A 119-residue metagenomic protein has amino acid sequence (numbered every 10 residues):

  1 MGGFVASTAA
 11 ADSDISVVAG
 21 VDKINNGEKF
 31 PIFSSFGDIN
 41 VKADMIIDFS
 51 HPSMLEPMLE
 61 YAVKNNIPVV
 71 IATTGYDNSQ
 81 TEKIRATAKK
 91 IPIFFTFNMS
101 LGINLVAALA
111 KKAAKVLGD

Functional and structural regions predicted by a protein language model:
G2-G3: N-terminal Rossmann-fold NAD(P) dinucleotide-binding loop
T8-P31: NAD(P)-binding Rossmann-fold cofactor-contacting core
V17, I32, V69-V70, I93-F95: Hydrophobic beta-strand scaffold residues
F33-K42: Short amphipathic alpha-helix with an adjacent loop that forms part of the alpha/beta core around
V41-K42, I46, K90: Alpha-helix C-terminal capping/helix-to-coil transition sites in glycosyltransferase folds
I46-I47, I71: N-terminal Rossmann-like NAD(P) cofactor-binding module of classical short-chain dehydrogenase/reductase
S53-N65, A72-A114: Rossmann-fold NAD(P)-binding glycine/threonine-rich loop
V116-D119: Short, structured loop/turn "capping" segments at alpha-beta junctions
